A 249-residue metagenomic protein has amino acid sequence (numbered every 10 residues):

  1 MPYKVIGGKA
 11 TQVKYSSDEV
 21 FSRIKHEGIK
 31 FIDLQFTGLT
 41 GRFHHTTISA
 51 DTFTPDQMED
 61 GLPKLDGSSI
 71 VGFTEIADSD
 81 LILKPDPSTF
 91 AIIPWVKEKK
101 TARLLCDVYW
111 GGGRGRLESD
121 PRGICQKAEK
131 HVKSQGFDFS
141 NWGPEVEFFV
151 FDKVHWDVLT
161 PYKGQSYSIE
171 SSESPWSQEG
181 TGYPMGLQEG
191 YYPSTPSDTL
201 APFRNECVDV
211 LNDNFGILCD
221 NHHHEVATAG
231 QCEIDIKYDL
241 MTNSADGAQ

Functional and structural regions predicted by a protein language model:
P2-Q249: Glycine-rich, acidic/polar active-site loops that bind/position phosphate-bearing ligands
